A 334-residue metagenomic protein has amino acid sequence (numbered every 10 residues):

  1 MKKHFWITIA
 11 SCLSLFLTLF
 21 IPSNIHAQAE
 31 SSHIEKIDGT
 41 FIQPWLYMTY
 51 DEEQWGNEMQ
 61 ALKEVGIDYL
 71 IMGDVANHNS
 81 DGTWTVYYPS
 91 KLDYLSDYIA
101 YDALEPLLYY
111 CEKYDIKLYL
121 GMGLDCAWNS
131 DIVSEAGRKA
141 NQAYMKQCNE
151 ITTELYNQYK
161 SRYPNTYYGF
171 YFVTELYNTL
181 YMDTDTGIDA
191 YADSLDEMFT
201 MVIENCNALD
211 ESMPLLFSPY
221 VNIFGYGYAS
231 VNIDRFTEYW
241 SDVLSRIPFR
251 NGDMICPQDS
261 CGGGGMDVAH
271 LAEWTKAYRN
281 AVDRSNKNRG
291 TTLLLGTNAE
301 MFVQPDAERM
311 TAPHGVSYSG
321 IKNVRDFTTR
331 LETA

Functional and structural regions predicted by a protein language model:
M1, I21-S23, E35: Intrinsic disorder/low-complexity signature
M1-C12: Bacterial N-terminal signal peptides that target proteins for export
K3-H4, I25, K287: N-terminal cationic leader/targeting segments used for protein routing and processing
A10-P22: Bacterial N-terminal signal peptides
L19-S31: Sec-dependent signal peptide cleavage junction
Q28-A334: Glycan-processing catalytic domains of CAZymes
